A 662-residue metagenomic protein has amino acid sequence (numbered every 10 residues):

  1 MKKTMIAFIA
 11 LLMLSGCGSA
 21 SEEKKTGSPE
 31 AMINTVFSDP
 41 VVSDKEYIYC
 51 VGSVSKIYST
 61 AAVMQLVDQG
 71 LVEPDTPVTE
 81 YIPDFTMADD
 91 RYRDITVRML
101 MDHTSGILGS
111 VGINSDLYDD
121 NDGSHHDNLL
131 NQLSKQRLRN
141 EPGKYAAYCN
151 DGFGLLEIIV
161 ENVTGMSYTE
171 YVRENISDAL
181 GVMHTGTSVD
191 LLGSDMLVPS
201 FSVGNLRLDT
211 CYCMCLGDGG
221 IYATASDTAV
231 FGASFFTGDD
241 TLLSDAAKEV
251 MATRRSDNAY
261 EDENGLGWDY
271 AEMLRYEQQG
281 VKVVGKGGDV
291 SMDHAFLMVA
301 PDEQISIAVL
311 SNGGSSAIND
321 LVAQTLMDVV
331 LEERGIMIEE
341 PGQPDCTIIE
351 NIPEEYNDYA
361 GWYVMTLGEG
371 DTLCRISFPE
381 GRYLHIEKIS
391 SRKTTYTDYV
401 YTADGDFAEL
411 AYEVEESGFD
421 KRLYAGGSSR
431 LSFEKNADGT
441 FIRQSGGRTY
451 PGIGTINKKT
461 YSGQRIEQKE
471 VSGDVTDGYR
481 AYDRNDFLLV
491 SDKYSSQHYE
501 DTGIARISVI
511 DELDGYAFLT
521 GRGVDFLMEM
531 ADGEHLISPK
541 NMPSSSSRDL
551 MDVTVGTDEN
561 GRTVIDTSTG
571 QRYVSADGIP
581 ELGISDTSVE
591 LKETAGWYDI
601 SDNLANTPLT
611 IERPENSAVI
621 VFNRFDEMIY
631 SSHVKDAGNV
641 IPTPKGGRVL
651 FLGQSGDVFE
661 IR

Functional and structural regions predicted by a protein language model:
M1-T4: Positively charged n-region of N-terminal signal peptides that target proteins for export
I6-I9: Inter-domain helical "communication" segments and dimerization helices that couple sensory or membrane-embedded modules
S15-G16: C-terminal motif of bacterial Sec signal peptides marking the signal peptidase cleavage site
S21-V42, R173, D178, T210-R662: Catalytic loop of the DD-peptidase/beta-lactamase superfamily, centered on the K-T-G motif and neighboring
S28, M32-V36, S53, Y58 (+13 more regions): Extracytoplasmic/secreted proteins, especially bacterial periplasmic and envelope-associated proteins
M32, V42-D102, R139-D151, L216-G219: Short active-site loop at a secondary-structure junction that contains or immediately precedes the catalytic residue(s)
V42, D90-L297: Short, surface-exposed loop or secondary-structure junction motifs that flank catalytic or metal-binding residues
